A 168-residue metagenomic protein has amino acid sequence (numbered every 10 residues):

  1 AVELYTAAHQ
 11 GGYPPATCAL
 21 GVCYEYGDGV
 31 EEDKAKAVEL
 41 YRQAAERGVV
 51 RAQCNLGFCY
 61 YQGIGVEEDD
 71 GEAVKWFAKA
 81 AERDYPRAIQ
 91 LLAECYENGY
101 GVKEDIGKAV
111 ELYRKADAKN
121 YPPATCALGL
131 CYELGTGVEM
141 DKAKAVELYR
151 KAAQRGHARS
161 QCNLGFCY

Functional and structural regions predicted by a protein language model:
A1-G11, E39, E147, K151 (+2 more regions): Low-complexity/repetitive intrinsically disordered segments
E3, A7, V22, R42-Q43 (+7 more regions): Surface-exposed charged/polar residues within alpha-helices that form helix-capping/stabilizing sites and interaction
Q10-P14, Y26-D28, D33, E46-V49 (+9 more regions): Short helix-capping/linker turns of helical repeat alpha-solenoids
A19-Y26, N55-Q62, V66, I89-N98 (+4 more regions): Hydrophobic face of amphipathic alpha-helices that form TPR/SEL1-like repeat modules and related alpha-solenoid
Y24, K36, A124-C126, Y132 (+2 more regions): Feature detects tandemly repeated or modular, low-complexity segments in exposed regions of proteins across compartments
